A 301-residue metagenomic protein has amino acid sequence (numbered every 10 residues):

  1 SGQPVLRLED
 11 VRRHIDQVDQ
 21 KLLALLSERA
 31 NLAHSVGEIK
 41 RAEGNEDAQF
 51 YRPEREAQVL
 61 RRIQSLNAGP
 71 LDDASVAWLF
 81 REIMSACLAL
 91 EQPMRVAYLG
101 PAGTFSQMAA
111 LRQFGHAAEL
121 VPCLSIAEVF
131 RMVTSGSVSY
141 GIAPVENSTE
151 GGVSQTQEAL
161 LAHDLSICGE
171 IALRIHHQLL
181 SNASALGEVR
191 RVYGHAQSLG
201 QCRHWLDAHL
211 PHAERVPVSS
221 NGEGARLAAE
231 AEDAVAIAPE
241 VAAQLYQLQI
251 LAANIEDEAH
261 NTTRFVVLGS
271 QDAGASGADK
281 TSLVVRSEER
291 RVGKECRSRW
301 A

Functional and structural regions predicted by a protein language model:
S1-S298: Domain-level signature for soluble enzymes in the chorismate/prephenate branch of the shikimate pathway
